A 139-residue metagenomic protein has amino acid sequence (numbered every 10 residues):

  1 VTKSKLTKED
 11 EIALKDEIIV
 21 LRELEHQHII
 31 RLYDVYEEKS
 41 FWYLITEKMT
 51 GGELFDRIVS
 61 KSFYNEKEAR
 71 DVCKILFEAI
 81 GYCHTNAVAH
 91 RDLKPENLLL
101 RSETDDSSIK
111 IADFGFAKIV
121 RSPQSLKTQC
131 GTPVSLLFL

Functional and structural regions predicted by a protein language model:
V1-L24: Conserved N-lobe beta3->alphaC-helix segment of eukaryotic protein kinase catalytic domains
D34-V35: A short, aromatic-enriched beta-strand patch in the conserved N-lobe beta-sheet of the protein kinase catalytic domain
K39-E53, R57: Conserved short submotifs of the Hanks-type protein kinase catalytic core that shape the nucleotide-binding pocket
V72-C73: Activation segment signature within eukaryotic-like protein kinase domains
L76-V88: Protein kinase catalytic-loop region centered on the HRD/HxD motif
N97-I111: Conserved protein kinase catalytic/activation segment
I109, R121-P133: Regulatory activation segment
F116-K118: Activation segment
